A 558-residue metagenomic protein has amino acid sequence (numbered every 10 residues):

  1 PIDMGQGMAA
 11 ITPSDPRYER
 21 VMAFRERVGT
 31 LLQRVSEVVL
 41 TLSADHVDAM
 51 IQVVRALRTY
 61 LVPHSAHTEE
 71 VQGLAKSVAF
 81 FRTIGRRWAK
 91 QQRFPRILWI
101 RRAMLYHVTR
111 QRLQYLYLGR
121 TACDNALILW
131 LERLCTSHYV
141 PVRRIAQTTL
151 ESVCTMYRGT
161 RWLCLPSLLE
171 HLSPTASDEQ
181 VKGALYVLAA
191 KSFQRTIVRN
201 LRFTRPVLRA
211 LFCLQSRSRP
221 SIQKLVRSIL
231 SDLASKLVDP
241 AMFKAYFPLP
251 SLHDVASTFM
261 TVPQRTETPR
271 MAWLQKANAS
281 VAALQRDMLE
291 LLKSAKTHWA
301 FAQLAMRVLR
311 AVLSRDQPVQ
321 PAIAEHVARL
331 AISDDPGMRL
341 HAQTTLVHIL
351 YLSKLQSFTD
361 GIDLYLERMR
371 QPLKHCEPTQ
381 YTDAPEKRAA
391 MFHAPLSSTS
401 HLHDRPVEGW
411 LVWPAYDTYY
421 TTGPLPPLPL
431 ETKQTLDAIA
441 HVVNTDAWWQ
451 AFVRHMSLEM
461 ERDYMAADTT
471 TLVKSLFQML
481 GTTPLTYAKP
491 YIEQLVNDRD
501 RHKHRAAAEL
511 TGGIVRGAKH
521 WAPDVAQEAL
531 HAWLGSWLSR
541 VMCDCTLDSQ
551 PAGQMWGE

Functional and structural regions predicted by a protein language model:
P1-E558: Extended, low-complexity, acidic/polar intrinsically disordered regions that flank or interrupt HEAT/TOG/ARM solenoid
